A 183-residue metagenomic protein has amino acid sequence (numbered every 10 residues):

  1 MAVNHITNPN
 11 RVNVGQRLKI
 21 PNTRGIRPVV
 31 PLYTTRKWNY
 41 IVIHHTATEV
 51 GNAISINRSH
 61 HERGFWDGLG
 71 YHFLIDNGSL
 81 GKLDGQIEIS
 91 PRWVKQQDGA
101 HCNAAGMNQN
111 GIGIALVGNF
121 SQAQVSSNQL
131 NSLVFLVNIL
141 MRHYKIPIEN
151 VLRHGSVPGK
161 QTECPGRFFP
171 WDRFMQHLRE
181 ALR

Functional and structural regions predicted by a protein language model:
M1-V29: Extracellular LysM carbohydrate-binding repeats and other cell-envelope/extracellular binding modules
V3-P9, P21, T46-E49, I56-W66 (+2 more regions): Structured segments of extracytoplasmic/periplasmic soluble domains in secreted or envelope-associated proteins
R11, G70-H72, N150: Residues at or immediately flanking beta-strands
R17-K19, V42, G113-A115: Soluble periplasmic/extracytoplasmic beta-strand elements of cell-envelope proteins
R24, V30-N39, D76-P91, N103 (+2 more regions): Basic/polar, cationic surfaces and motifs that engage anionic cell-wall and phosphate/carboxylate ligands
P31-K95: Short, conserved "active-site rim" segments that organize catalytic pockets and cofactor/ligand binding
D98-A100: Short, surface-exposed acidic-centric catalytic microdomains
